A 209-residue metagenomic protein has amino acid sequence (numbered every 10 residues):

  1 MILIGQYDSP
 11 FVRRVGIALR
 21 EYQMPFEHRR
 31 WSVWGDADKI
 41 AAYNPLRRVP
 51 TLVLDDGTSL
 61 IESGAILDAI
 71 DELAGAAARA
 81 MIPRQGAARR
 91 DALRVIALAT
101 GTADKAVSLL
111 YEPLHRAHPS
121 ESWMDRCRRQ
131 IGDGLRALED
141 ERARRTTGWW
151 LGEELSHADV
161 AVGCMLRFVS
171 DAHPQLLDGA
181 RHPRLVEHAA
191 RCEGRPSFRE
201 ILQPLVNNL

Functional and structural regions predicted by a protein language model:
M1-L3, Q175-L176, E200: Short, contiguous strand/loop micro-motifs
M1-S122: GST-like domain detector, emphasizing the conserved glutathione-binding G-site in the N-terminal thioredoxin-like
A42, E62, P83-R84, L151-E153 (+2 more regions): Generic structural "secondary-structure junction" signal
L67, D71, L93-I96, L135 (+2 more regions): Non-transmembrane alpha-helical segments in soluble domains of secreted/periplasmic/extracellular proteins
D71, M165-L166, L202: Active-site-flanking alpha-helical
A99-A190: GST-like fold's C-terminal all-alpha helical module
G179-L209: Long hydrophobic alpha-helical segments typical of transmembrane helices together with their membrane-interfacial
